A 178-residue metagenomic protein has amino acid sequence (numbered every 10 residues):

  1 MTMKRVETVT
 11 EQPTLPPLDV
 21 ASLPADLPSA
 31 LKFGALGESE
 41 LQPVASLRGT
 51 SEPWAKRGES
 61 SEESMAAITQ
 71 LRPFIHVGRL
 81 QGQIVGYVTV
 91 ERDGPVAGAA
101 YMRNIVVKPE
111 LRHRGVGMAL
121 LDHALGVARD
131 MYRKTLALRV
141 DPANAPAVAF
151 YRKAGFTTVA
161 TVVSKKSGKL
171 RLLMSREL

Functional and structural regions predicted by a protein language model:
E7-E110, L121-H123, V127, M131: Acetyl-CoA-dependent GNAT
E63, A143, K166: Positions that flank functional sites
Q83, K108-D122, M131, D141-A149 (+1 more regions): Conserved glycine-rich acetyl-CoA-binding loop
M102, L136-V140: Conserved hydrophobic beta-strand within the GNAT/NAT acetyltransferase core sheet that lines the active-site cleft
A124, R129, P146, T158 (+1 more regions): Short secondary-structure boundary/hinge segments and terminal tails
R139-V140, R152, T157-L173: Conserved catalytic-core motifs of GNAT/GCN5-like acyltransferases
S175-L178: Short beta-strand-to-coil "C-cap" segments at the C-terminal boundary of structured domains/repeats, marking
